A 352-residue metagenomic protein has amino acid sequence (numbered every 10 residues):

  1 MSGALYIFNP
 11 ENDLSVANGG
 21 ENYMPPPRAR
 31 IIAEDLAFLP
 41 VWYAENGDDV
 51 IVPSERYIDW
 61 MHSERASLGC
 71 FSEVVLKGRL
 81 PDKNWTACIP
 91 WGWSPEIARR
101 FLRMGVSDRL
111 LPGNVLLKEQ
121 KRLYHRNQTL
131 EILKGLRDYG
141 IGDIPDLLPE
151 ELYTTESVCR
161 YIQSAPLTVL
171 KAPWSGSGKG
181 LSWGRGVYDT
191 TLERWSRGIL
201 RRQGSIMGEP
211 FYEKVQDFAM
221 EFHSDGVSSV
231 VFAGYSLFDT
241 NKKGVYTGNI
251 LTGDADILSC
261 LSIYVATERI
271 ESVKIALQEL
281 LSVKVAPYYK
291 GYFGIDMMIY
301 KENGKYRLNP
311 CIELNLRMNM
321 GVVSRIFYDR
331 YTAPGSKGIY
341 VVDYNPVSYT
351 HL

Functional and structural regions predicted by a protein language model:
L5-N9, D13-V41: N-terminal-proximal low-complexity accessory segments that begin disordered and transition into the first
N22, L200-I206, L277-S282: Short Pro/Gly-enriched beta-strand edge/turn motifs at strand-loop
A29-Y43, I51-R160: Conserved N-proximal alpha/beta basic substrate-recognition cap immediately N-terminal to, or forming the N-lobe
P149, L167-L192, F218-A219, K242-C260: Glycine-rich phosphate-binding loop of ATP-grasp-fold ATP-dependent ligases
P166, D189-T247, M298-C311: Phosphate-binding site of ATP-dependent enzymes
F222-L277, N315-D343: ATP-dependent carboxylate/phosphate-activation module, predominantly the ATP-grasp catalytic core and closely related
L281-M320: Conserved metal-phosphate-binding beta-hairpin within the catalytic cores of diverse ATP-dependent phosphoryl-transfer
T350-H351: Conserved small/polar residues in nucleotide/adenosyl-binding loops
